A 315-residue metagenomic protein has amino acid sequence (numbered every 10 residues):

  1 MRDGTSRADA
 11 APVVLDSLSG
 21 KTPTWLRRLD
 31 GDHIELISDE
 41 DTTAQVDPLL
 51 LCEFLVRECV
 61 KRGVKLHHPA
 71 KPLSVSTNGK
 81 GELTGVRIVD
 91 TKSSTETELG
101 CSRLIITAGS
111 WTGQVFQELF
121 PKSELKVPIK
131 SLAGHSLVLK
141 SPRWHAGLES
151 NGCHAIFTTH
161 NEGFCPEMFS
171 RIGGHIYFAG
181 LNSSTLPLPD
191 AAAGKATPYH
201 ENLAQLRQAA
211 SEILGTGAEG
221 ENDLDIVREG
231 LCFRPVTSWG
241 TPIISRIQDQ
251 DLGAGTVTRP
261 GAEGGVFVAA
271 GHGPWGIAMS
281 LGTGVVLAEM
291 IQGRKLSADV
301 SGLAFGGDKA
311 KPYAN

Functional and structural regions predicted by a protein language model:
M1-H68, S74-G79: Flavin (FAD/FMN) cofactor-binding and adjacent substrate-gating region of FAD-dependent oxidoreductase domains
R62-V64, G100, L214, L287-L296: Short, hydrophobic alpha-helical segments
H68-A70, D90, R228: Short loop/edge segments at beta-strand edges and connector loops that shape dinucleotide/nucleotide cofactor-binding
S76-G79, Q248-N315: C-terminal lid/capping helical subdomain adjacent to the catalytic/cofactor pocket in oxidative enzymes
T77-G85, V236-G240: A short, glycine/Asx- and small/polar-enriched loop/turn that sits immediately N-terminal to a beta-strand
D90-K92, G109-S110: Short glycine-/small-residue-rich Rossmann-like dinucleotide-binding loops
K92-R103: Core beta-strand elements of the Rossmann-like FAD/NAD(P) dinucleotide-binding domain in flavoenzyme oxidoreductases
S102-G264: Active-site substrate-recognition segment that forms the wall of the catalytic cavity or substrate channel
